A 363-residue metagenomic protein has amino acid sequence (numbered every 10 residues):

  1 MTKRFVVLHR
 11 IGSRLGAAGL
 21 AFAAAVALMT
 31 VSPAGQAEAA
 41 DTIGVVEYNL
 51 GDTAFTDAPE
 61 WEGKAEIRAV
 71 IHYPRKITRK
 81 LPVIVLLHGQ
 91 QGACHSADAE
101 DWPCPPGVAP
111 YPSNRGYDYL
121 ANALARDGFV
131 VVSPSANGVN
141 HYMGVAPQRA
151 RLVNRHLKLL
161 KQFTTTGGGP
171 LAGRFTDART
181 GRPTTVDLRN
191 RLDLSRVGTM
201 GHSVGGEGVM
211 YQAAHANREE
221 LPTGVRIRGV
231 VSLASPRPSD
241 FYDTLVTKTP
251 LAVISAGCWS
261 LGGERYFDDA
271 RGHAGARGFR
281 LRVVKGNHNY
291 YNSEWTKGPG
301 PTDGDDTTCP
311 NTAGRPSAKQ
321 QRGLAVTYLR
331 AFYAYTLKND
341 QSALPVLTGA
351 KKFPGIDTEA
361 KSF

Functional and structural regions predicted by a protein language model:
T2-E38: Secretory targeting and sorting signals
A37-L86, Q90-A93: Short conserved active-site loop signatures built around small residues
K76-R126: Short, surface-exposed "cap/lid" segments of acyl-processing enzymes
R79, V145-M200: Gly/Ser-rich "nucleophile elbow"/oxyanion-hole loop immediately N-terminal to the catalytic nucleophile in hydrolases
P82-Q91, S135, A234, S255-A256: The conserved beta1-alpha1 loop
R126, P222-Y291: The feature captures the conserved acid-bearing segment of alpha/beta-hydrolase catalytic domains
G201-G205, V209-M210: Gly/Ala-rich beta-loop-alpha elbow adjacent to hydrolase catalytic centers
K285-N287, E294-F363: Alpha/beta-hydrolase-fold serine-hydrolase catalytic core, especially in secreted/extracellular enzymes
